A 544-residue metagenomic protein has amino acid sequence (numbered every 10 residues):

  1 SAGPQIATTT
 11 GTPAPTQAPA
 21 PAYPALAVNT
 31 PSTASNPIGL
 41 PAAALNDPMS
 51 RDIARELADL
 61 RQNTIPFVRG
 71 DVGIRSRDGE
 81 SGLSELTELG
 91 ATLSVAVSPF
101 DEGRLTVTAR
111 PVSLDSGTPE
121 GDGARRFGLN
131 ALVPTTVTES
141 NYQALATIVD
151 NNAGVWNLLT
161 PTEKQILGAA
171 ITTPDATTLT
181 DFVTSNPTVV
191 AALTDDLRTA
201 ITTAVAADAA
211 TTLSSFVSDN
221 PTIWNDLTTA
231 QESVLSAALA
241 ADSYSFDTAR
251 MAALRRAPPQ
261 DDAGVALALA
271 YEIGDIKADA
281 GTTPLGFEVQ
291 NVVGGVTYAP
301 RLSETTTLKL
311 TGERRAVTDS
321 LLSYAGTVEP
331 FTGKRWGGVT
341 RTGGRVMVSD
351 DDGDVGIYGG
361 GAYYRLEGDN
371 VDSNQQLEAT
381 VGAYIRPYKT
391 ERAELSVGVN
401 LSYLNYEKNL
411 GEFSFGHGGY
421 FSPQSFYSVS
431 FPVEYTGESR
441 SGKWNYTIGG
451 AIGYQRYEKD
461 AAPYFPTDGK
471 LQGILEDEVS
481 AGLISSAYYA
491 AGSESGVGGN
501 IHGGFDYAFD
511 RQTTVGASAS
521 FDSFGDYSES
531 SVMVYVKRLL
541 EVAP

Functional and structural regions predicted by a protein language model:
S1-P544: Gram-negative and organellar
